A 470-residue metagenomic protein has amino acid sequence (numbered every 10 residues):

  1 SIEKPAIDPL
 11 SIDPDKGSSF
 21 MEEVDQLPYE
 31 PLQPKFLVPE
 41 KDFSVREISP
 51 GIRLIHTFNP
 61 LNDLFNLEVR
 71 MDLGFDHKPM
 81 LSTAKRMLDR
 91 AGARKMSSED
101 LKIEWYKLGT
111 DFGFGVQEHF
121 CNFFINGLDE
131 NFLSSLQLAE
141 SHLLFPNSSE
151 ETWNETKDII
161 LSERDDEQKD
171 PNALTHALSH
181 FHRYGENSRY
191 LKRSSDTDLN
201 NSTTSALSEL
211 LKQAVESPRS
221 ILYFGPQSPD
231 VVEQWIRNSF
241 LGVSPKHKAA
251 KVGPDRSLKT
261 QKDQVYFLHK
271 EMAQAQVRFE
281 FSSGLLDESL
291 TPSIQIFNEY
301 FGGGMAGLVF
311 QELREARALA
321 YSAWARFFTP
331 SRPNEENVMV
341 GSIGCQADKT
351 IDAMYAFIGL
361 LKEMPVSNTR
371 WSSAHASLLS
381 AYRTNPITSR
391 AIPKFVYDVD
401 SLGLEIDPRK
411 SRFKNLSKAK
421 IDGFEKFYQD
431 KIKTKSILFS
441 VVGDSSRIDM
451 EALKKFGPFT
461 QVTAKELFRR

Functional and structural regions predicted by a protein language model:
S1-I2, I55, L61-D89, A93-F145 (+7 more regions): M16 family metallopeptidases and their MPP-like homologs
I2-E104, L108, F124, Q137-L138 (+3 more regions): His/Glu-rich zincin catalytic helix
H119, S202-T203, M305: Short, glycine/acidic-rich beta->alpha junctions
F145-N154, S202: Peptidyl-prolyl cis-trans isomerase
L199-S202, L207: Alpha-helical scaffold elements lining the catalytic groove of polysaccharide deacetylases
A206-E209, G423: Well-ordered alpha-helical segments embedded in enzymatic catalytic cores
Q213, F427-D430: Amphipathic alpha-helical regulatory segments at dimerization interfaces that relay allosteric signals between sensory
